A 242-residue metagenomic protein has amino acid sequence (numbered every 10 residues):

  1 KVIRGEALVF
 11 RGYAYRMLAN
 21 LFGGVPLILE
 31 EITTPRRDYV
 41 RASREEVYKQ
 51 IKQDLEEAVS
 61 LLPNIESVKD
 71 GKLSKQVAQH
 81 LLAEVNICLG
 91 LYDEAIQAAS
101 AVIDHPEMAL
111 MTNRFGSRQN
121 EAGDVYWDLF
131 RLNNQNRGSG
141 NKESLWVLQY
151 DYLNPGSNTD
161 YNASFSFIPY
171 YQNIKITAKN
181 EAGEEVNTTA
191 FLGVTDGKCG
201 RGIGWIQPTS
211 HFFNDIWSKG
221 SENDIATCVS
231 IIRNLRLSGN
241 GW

Functional and structural regions predicted by a protein language model:
K1-L73, L89-E94, D104-H105: Aromatic-anchored glycine-rich loop motif in surface-exposed flexible loops
V2, G24, L73-K75, H80 (+2 more regions): Extracellular structured ligand-interaction cores
I65-K75, Y92, F115, I168-Y170 (+1 more regions): Outer-membrane beta-barrel proteins
D93-I96, M108-R114: Acidic/polar loop patches that form or flank catalytic/metal-binding clefts of enzymes that bind anionic ligands
T112-W242: Elongated scaffold/linker segments in the mid-to-C-terminal portions of large proteins
